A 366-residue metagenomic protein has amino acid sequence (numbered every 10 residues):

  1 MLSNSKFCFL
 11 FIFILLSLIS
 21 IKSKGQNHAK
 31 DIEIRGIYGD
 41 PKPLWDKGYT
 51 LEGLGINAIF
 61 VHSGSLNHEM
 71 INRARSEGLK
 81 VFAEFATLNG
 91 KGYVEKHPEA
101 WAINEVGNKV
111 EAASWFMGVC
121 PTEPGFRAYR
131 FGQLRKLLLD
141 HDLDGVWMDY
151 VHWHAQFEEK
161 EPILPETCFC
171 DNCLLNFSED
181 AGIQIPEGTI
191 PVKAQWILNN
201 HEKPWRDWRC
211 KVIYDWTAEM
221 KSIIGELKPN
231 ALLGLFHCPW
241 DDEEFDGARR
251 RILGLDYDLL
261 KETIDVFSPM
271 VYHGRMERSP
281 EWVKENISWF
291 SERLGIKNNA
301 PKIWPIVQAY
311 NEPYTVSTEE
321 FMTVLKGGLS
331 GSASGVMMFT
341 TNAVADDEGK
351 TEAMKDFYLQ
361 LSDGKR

Functional and structural regions predicted by a protein language model:
R35-E69, D140-G145, L260-V266, G328-V336: Catalytic domains of carbohydrate-active enzymes, especially glycoside hydrolases
G36-Y38, G55-H62, A112-F131, N199-I213 (+3 more regions): The substrate-binding groove and active-site-proximal loops of carbohydrate-active enzymes, especially glycoside
I37-G53, F126-L137, G247-E262, V316-G328: Short, acidic/polar
W45-A102, D207-L227: Aromatic-lined substrate-binding rim segments of carbohydrate-active enzymes
N72, F82-H141, E158, P165-T167 (+1 more regions): Active-site-adjacent "subsite" loops/lids of carbohydrate-active enzymes
F82, W147-V151, G188, N200-I252 (+1 more regions): Aromatic-lined carbohydrate-recognition surfaces of secreted/lumenal glycan-active proteins
G182-K203, R251-E281, F339-V344: Aromatic- and acid-rich polysaccharide-binding/catalytic face of secreted or lumenal carbohydrate-active enzymes
T263-W282, N286, R293-R366: Substrate-binding cleft of secreted/luminal carbohydrate-active enzymes
